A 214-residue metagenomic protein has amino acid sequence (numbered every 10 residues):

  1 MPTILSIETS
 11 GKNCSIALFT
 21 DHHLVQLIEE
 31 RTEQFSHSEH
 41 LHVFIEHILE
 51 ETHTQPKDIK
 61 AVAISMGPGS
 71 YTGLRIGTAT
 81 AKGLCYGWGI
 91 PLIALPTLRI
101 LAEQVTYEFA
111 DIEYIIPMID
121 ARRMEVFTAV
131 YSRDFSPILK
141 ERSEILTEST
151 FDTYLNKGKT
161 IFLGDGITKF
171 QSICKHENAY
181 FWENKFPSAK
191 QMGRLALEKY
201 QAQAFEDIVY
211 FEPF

Functional and structural regions predicted by a protein language model:
M1-M66: N-terminal beta-alpha supersecondary unit
H23, E33-S36, P91-F186: Surface "functional belts" at beta-alpha junctions
E50-K57, Y86-T97, A110-E113, A204: Phosphate-handling active-site elements
A63-T97: DPxDG-like acidic metal-binding loop motif
W182-F214: Acyltransferase
